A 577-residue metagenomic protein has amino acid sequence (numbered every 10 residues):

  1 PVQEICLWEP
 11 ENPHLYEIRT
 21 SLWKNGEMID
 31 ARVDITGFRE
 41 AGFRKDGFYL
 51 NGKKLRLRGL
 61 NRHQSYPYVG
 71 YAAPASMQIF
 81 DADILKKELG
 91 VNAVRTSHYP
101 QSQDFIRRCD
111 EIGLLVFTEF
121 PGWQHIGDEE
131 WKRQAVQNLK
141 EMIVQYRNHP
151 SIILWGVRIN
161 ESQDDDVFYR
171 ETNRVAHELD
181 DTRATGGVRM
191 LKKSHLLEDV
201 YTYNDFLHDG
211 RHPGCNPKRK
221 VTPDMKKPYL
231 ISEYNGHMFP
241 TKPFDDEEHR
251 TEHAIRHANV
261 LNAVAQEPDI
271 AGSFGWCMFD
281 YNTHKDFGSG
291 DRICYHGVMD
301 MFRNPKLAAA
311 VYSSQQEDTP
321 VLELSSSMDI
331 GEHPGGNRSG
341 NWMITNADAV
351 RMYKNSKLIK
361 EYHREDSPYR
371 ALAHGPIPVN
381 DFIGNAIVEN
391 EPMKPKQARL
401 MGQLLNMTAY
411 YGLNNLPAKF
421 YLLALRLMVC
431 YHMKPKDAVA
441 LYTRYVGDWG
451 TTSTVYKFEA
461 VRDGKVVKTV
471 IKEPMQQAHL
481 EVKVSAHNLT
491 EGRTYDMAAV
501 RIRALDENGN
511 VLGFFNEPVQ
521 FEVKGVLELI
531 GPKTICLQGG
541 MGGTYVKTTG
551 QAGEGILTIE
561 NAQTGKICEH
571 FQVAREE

Functional and structural regions predicted by a protein language model:
P1-P100, R107-R108, G113-V116, N138 (+3 more regions): Secreted/periplasmic carbohydrate-active enzymes, especially glycoside hydrolases
D81-K87, A93-N341, S356, R364-D366: Substrate-binding/catalytic cleft of secreted carbohydrate-active enzymes, primarily glycoside hydrolases
